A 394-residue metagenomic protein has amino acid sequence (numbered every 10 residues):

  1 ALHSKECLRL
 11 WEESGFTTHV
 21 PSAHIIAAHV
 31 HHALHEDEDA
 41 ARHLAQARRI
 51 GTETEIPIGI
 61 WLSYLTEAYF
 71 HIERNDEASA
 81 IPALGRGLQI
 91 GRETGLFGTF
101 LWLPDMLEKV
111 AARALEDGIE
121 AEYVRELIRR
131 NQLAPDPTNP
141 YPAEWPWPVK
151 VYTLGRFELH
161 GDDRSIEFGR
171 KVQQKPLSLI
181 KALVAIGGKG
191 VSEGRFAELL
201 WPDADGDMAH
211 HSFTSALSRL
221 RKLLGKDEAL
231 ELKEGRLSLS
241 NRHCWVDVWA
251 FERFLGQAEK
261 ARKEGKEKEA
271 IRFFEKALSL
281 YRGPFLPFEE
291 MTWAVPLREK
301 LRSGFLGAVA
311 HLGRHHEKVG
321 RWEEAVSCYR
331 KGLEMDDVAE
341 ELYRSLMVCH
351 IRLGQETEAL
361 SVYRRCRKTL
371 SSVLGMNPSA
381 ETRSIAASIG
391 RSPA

Functional and structural regions predicted by a protein language model:
A1, H19-H35, L62-R74, P104-R113 (+3 more regions): Tandem amphipathic alpha-helical repeat scaffolds
A1, W11-I26, E38, G51-T66 (+4 more regions): Alpha-solenoid helical repeat architecture
H3-C7, A23, A40-A47, S63 (+8 more regions): Tetratricopeptide repeat
T17, S79, E93-I119, F168-L177 (+4 more regions): Intrinsically disordered, charged and Pro/Gly-enriched terminal/linker segments that flank large helical-solenoid
R42, L115-L177, D227-S238, G283: Short boundary/linker motifs that mark transitions into or out of structured domains
A182: Segments forming glycine/polar-rich beta-alpha architectures that bind adenosine-containing cofactors
L199: Residues within the alpha-helical elements of helix-turn-helix
T214-R221: Short, hydrophobic-biased segments on the C-terminal half of alpha helices that form "recognition helices"
